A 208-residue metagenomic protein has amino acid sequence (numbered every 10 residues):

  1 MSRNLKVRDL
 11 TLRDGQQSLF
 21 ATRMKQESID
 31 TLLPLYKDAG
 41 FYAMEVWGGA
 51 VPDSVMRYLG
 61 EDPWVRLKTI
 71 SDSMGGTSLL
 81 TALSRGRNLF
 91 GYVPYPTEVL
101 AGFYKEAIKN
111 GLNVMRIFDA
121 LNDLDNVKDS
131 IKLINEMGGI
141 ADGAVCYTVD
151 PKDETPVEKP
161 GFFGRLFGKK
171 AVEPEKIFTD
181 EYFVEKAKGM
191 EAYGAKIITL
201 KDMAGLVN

Functional and structural regions predicted by a protein language model:
S2-V7, A21-V51, M56-L79, L89-N208: Alpha/beta enzyme core
D9-L12: N-terminal basic/disordered segments at the start of proteins
S18: Short, flexible micro-motifs
